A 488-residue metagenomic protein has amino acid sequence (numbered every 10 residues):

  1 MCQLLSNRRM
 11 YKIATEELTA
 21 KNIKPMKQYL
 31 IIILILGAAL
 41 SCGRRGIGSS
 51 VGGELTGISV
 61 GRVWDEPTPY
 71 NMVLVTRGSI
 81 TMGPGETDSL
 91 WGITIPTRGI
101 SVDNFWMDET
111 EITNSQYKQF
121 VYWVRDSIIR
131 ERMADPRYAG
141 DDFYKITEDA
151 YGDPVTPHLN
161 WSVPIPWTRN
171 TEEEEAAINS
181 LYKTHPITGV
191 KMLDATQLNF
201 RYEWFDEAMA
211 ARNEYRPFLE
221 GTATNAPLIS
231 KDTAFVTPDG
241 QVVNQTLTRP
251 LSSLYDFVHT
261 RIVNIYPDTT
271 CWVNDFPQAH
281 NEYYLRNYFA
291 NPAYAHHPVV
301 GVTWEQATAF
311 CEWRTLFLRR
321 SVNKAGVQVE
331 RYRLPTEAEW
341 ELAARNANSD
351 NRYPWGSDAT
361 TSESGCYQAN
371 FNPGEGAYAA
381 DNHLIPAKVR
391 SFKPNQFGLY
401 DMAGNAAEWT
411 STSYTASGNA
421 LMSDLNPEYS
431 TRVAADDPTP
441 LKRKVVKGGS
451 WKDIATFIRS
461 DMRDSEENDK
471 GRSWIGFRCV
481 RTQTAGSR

Functional and structural regions predicted by a protein language model:
K21-Y29: Positively charged n-region of N-terminal signal peptides that target proteins for export
L30-G37: Sec-dependent N-terminal signal peptides
L40-S41: C-terminal motif of bacterial Sec signal peptides marking the signal peptidase cleavage site
G46-G52, L74-V75, T81, E86 (+7 more regions): Functional-site microenvironments in short loops/helix caps that host divalent-cation chemistry
S50-R77: Post-signal peptide N-terminal segment of mature Sec-exported envelope proteins
P136-T246: Non-catalytic, alpha-helical, charged scaffold/linker segments that couple or flank catalytic or architectural cores
S473-R488: Short, structured beta-strand segments at or near domain termini in extracellular proteins/domains
